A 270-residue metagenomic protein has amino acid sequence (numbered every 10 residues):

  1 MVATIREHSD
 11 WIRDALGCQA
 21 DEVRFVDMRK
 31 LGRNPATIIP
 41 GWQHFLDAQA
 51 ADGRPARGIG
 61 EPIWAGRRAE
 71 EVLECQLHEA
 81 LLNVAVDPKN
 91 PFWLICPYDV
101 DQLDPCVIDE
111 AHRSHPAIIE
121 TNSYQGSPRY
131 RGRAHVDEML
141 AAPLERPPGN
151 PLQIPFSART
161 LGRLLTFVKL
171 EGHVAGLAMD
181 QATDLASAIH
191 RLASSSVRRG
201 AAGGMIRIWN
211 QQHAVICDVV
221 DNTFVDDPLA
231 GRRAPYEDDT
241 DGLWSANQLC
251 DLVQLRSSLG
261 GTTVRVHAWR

Functional and structural regions predicted by a protein language model:
M1-G149: Positively charged, polar, low-complexity stretches
A3-T4, F156, R207, R256: Small/polar loops that bind or transfer phosphate-bearing groups
N34-I38, T160-L161, G242: Phosphate/oxyanion-binding active-site loops and adjacent basic polyanion-contact surfaces
P143, S194-R270: Conserved beta-strand-loop-beta-strand hairpin that lines the nucleotide-binding pocket of ATP/GTP-utilizing enzymes
P148-F156: Short amphipathic
A158-L161, H173-V174, Q181, W209 (+2 more regions): Compositionally biased accessory segments in Actinobacterial proteins
G162-A193: Conserved short strand/loop->alpha-helix "switch" segment adjacent to the catalytic nucleotide/phosphoryl-transfer site
